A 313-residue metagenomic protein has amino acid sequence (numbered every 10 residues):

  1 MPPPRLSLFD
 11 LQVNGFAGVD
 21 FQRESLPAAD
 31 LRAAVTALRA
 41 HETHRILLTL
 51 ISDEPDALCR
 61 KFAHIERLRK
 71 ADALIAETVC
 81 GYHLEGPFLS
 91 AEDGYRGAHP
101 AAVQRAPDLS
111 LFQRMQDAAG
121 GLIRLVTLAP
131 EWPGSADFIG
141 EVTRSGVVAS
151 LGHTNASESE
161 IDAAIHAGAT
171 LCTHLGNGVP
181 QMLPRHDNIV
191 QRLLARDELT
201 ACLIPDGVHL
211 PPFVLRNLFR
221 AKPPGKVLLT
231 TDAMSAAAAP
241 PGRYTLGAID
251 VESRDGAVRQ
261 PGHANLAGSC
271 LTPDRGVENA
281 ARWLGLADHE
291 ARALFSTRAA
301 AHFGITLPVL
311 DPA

Functional and structural regions predicted by a protein language model:
P3-E24: Di-metal (Zn2+ and/or Mg2+/Mn2+) metal-binding site signature of metallo-dependent hydrolases with the MBL/beta-CASP
S7-F9, Y82, S150, V227-T230: Residue-level marker for buried hydrophobic side chains located in beta-strands that build the well-ordered beta-sheet
V13-D20, R32-K61, E77-S90, A119-E131 (+5 more regions): Divalent metal-dependent hydrolysis catalytic cores, especially in the metallo-beta-lactamase
N14, L89, T154-N155, G207 (+1 more regions): Catalytic metal-binding/acid-base residues of hydrolase active sites
D56-R67, Y95: Metal-dependent catalytic neighborhoods of phosphoester/phosphodiester hydrolases
K70-E77, A119-G121, R144-G146, K222-P223 (+1 more regions): Short helix-capping segments at alpha-helix termini
L84, A91-N188: Divalent metal-binding pocket/active-site signature
F138, E160-R292, H302-T306: Active-site-adjacent C-terminal substructures of enzyme catalytic domains
